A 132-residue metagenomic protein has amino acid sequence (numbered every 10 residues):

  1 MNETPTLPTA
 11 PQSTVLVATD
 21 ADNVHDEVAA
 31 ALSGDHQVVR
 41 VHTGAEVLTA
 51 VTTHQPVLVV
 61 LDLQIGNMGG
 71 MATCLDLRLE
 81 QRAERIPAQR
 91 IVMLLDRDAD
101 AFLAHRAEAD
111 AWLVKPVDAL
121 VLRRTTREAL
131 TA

Functional and structural regions predicted by a protein language model:
P11-N23, E27-A29, V59: Conserved acidic segment of CheY-like receiver
H42-L58: Acidic, metal-coordinating helix/loop segments flanking the phosphotransfer/catalytic sites of two-component signaling
V57, R82-R90: His-Asp phosphorelay/catalytic-motif detector in bacterial-type signaling
V59, W112-L113: Two-component signal transduction core modules
L61-L79: Conserved phosphotransfer microenvironments
A72, M93-A111: Alpha4 helix (beta4-alpha4-beta5 surface) of REC/receiver domains from two-component response regulators
V117-T126: C-terminal output helix
R127-A132: The C-terminal output helix
